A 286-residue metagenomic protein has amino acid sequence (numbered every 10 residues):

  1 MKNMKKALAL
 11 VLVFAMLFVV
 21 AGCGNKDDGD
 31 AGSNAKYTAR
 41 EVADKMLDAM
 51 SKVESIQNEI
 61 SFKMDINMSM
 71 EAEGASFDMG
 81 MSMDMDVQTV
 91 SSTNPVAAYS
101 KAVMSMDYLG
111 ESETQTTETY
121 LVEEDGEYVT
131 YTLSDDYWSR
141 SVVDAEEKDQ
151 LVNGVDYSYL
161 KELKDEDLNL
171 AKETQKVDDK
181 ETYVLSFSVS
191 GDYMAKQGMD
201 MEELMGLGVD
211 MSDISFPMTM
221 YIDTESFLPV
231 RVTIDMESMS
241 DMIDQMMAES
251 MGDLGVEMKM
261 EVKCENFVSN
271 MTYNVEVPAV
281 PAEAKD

Functional and structural regions predicted by a protein language model:
M1-V11: Bacterial N-terminal signal peptides that target proteins for export
F18-G22: C-terminal motif of bacterial Sec signal peptides marking the signal peptidase cleavage site
G24-D286: Subset-of-secretome marker
